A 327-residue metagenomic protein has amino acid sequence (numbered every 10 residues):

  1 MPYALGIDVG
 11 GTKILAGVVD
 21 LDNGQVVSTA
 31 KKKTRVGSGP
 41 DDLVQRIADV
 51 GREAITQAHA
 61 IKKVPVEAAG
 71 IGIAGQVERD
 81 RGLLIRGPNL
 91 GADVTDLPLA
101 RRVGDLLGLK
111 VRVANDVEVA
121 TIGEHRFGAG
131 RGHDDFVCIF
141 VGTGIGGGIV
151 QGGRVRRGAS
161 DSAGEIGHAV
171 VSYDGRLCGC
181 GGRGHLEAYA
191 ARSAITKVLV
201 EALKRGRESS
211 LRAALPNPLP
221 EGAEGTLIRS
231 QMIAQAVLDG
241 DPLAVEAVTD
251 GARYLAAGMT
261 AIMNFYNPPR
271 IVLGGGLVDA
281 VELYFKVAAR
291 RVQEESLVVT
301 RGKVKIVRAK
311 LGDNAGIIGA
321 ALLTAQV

Functional and structural regions predicted by a protein language model:
M1-A68, E78-L83, V103-L109, G123-H133 (+2 more regions): ATP-binding/phosphotransfer module of carbohydrate and carboxylate kinases, centering on a glycine-rich
D8, G70-A74, A114, C138-G144 (+1 more regions): Short beta-strand segments
K13, V119, T143-G146, Y173: Conserved A3 ("GATE") glycine/threonine-rich loop of ANL adenylate-forming enzymes
G82-T95: A charged helix-plus-loop insertion that forms the helical arch/lid used to bind and gate nucleic-acid substrates
N89-A92, R112-E118, C138-V141, V307-D313: Active-site nucleophile and cofactor-binding loops and adjacent substrate-binding regions of central metabolic enzymes
D93-R102, G167-V171: Short, acidic/small-residue loops that bind anionic groups at enzyme active sites
G158-A159: A short alpha->loop->secondary-structure connector
S162-E165: Structural signature of FAD isoalloxazine-binding scaffolds in flavoprotein oxidoreductases
